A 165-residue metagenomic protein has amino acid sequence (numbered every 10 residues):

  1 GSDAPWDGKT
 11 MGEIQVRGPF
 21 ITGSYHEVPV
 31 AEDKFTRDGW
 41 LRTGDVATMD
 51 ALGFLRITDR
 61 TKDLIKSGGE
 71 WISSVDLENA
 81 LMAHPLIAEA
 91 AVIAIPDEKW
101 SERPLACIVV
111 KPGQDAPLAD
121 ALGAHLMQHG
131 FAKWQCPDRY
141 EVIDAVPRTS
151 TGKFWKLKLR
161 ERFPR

Functional and structural regions predicted by a protein language model:
G1-S2, E27-V30: Active-site loops of AMP-binding adenylate-forming
W6, G12, G18, G23-S24 (+4 more regions): AMP-binding/adenylate-forming catalytic core of the ANL superfamily
R17-G18, V142: A secondary-structure boundary/capping signal
R139-T151: Short proline/glycine- and acidic-rich turn/helix-capping motifs at secondary-structure junctions
